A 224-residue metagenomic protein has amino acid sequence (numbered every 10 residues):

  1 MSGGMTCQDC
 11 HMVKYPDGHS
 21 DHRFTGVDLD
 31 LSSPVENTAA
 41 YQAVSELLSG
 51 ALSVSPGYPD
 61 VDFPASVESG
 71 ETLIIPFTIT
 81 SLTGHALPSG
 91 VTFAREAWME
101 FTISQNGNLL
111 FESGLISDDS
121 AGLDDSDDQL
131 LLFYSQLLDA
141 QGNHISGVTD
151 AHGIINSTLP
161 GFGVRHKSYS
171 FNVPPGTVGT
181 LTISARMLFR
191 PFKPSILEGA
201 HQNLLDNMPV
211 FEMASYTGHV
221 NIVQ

Functional and structural regions predicted by a protein language model:
M1-G161, S168-P174, S184-Q224: Primarily the internal scaffold of c-type cytochrome electron-transfer domains, especially repeated/multiheme c-type
G179-I183: Exposed beta-strand face motif in extracellular beta-rich ectodomains
